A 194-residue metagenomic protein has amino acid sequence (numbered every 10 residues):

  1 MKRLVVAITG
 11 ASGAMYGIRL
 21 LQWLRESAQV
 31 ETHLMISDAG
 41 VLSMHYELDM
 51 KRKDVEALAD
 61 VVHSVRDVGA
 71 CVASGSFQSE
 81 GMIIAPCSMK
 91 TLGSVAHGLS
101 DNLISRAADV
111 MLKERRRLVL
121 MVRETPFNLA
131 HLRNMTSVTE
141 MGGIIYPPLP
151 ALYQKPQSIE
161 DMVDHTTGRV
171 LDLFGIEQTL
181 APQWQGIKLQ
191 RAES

Functional and structural regions predicted by a protein language model:
M1-V119, T125-S194: A cross-family phosphate/adenosyl-ligand binding-site feature
